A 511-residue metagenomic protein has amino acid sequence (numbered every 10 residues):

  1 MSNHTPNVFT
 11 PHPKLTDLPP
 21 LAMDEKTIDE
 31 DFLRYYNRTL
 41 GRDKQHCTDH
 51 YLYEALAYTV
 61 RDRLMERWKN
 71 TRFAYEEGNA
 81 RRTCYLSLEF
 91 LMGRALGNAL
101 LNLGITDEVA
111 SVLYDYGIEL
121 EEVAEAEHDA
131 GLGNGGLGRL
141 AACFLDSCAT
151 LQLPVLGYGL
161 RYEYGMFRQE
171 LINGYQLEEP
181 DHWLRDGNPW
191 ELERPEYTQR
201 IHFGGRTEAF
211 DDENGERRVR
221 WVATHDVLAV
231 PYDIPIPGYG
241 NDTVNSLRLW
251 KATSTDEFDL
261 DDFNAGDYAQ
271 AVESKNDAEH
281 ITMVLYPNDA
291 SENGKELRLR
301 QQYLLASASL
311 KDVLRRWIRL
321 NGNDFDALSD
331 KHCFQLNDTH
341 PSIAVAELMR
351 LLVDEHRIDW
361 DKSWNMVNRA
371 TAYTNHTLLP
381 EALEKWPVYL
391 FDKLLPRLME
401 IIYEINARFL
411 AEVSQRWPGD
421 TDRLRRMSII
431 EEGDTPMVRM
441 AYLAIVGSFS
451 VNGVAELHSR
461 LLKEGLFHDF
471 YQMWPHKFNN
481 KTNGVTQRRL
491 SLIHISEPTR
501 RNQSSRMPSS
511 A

Functional and structural regions predicted by a protein language model:
M1-Y35: Intrinsically disordered, low-structural-confidence terminal and linker regions
M23, T27-L100, D107, E122 (+3 more regions): Gly/Pro-rich turn-and-neighbor structural signature
L96-N98, F258-F263, L462-G465, R489-L492: Short conserved micro-motifs at the rims of enzyme active sites and ligand-binding pockets
E108-G131, E273-N293: Residues forming anionic-ligand binding surfaces in small-molecule and nucleic-acid pockets of primarily soluble enzymes
L443-R460, F470-Y471: Long, His/Glu/Asp-enriched segments that create or flank divalent metal/ion-associated functional microenvironments
E464-N479: Low-complexity, glycine/alanine/valine/leucine- and proline-rich hydrophobic stretches
I493-P508: Residue-level detector of conserved catalytic or cofactor/ligand-binding positions in enzyme active sites
